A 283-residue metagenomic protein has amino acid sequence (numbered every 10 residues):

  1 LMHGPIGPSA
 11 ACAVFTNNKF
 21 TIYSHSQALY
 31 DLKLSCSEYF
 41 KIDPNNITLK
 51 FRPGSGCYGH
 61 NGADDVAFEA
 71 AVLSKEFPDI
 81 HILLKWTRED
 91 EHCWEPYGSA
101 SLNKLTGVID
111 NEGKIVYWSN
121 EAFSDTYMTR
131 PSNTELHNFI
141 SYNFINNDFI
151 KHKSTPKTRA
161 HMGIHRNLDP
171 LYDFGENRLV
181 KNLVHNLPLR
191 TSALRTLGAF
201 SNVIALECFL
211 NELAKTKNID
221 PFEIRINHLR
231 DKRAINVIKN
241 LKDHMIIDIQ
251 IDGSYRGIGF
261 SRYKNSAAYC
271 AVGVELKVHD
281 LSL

Functional and structural regions predicted by a protein language model:
L1-L283: Structural alpha/beta core scaffold segments of enzyme domains
